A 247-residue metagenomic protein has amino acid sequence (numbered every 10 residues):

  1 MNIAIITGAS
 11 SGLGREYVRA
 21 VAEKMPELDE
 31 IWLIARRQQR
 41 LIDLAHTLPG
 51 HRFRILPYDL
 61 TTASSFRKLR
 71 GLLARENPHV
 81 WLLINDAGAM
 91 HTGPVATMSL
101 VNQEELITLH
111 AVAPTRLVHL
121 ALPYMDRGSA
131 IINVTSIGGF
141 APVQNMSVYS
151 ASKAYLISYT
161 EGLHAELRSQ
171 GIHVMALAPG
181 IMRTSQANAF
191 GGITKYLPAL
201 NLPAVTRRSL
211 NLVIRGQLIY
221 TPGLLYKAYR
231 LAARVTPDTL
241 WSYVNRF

Functional and structural regions predicted by a protein language model:
S10-S11: Conserved glycine-rich cofactor-binding loop
M25-D43: Conserved glycine-rich Rossmann-like NAD(P)H-binding loop of the short-chain dehydrogenase/reductase
D86-H91: Conserved NAD(P)H cofactor-binding loop of Rossmann-fold oxidoreductase domains
P94-V95, N102-E105: Substrate-binding pocket helix/loop in short-chain dehydrogenase/reductase
V118, S152: Active-site helix of classical SDR
S136: Residue(s) in the substrate-gating loop at a strand-loop-helix junction that position the organic substrate next
A176, G192-R230, R234: C-terminal helical subdomain
